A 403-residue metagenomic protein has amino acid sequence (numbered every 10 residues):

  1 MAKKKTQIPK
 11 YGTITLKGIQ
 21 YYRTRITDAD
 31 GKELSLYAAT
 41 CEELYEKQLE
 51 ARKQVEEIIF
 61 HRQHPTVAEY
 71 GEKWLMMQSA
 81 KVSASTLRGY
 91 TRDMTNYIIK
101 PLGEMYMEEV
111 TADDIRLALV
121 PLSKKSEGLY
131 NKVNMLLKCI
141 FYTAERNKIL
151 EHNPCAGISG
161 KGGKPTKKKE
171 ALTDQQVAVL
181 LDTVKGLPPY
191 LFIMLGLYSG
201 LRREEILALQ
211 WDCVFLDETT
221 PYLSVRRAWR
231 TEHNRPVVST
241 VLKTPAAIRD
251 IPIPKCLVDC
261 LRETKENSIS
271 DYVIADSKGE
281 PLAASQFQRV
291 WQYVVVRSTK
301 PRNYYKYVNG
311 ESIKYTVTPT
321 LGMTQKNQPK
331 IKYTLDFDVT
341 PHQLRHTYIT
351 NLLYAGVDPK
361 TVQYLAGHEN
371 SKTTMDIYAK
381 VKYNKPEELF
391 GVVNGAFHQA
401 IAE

Functional and structural regions predicted by a protein language model:
M1-A39, G128: Short, Arg/Lys-rich segments that mark the N-terminal edge of DNA/RNA- and chromatin-recognition modules
M1-K3, E218-T219, H233, V237-I248 (+5 more regions): C-terminal secondary-structure termini that scaffold catalytic or DNA-interacting sites
Q20-I26, L223-V225, I253: Short beta-strand motif preference
D28-H64, A80-K81: N-terminal helical hairpins
E33-L36, Q63, L75-I149, T166-K168 (+3 more regions): N-terminal core-binding DNA-recognition domain of tyrosine site-specific recombinases/integrases
E127, D182, G186, S199 (+5 more regions): Short, basic (Lys/Arg/His-rich) helix/loop patches that form interaction surfaces in the mid-to-C-terminal regions
E127, N131-V133, R146, L150-H152 (+4 more regions): Basic, Lys/Arg- and aromatic-enriched nucleic-acid-binding interface segment
A171, A366-G391: Catalytic-site neighborhood detector that most strongly recognizes the C-terminal catalytic loop/helix of tyrosine
